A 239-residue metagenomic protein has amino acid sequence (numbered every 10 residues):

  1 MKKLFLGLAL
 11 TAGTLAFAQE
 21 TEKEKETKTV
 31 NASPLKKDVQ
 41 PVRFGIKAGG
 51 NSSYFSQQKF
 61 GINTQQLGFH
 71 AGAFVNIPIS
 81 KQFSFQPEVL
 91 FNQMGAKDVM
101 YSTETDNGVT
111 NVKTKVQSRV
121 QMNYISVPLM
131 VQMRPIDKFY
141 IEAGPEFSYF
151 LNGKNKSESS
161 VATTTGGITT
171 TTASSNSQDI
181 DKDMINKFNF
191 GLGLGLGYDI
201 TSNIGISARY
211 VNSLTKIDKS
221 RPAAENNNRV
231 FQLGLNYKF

Functional and structural regions predicted by a protein language model:
M1-V39: Cleavable N-terminal export/targeting peptides
F44, F69-A73, I125-L129, F190-L194 (+1 more regions): Hydrophobic, lipid-facing positions within transmembrane beta-strands of outer-membrane proteins
I46-S52, P87-F91, A143-F147, A208-N212 (+1 more regions): Transmembrane beta-barrel strands of outer-membrane/channel proteins
Y54-Q65, M94-N123, F150-N189, K216-N228: Extracellular/periplasm-exposed beta-strand and loop segments of Gram-negative cell-envelope proteins, dominated by
V75-I77, M133, Y149, Y198 (+2 more regions): Residue-level signature of outer-membrane beta-barrel architecture
Q82-F85, F139-I141, S202-A208: Repeated loop/turn-to-beta-strand initiation elements of outer-membrane beta-barrel proteins
I180-M184, L192-F239: Predominantly the C-terminal beta-signal and adjacent terminal strand-loop region of outer-membrane beta-barrel
